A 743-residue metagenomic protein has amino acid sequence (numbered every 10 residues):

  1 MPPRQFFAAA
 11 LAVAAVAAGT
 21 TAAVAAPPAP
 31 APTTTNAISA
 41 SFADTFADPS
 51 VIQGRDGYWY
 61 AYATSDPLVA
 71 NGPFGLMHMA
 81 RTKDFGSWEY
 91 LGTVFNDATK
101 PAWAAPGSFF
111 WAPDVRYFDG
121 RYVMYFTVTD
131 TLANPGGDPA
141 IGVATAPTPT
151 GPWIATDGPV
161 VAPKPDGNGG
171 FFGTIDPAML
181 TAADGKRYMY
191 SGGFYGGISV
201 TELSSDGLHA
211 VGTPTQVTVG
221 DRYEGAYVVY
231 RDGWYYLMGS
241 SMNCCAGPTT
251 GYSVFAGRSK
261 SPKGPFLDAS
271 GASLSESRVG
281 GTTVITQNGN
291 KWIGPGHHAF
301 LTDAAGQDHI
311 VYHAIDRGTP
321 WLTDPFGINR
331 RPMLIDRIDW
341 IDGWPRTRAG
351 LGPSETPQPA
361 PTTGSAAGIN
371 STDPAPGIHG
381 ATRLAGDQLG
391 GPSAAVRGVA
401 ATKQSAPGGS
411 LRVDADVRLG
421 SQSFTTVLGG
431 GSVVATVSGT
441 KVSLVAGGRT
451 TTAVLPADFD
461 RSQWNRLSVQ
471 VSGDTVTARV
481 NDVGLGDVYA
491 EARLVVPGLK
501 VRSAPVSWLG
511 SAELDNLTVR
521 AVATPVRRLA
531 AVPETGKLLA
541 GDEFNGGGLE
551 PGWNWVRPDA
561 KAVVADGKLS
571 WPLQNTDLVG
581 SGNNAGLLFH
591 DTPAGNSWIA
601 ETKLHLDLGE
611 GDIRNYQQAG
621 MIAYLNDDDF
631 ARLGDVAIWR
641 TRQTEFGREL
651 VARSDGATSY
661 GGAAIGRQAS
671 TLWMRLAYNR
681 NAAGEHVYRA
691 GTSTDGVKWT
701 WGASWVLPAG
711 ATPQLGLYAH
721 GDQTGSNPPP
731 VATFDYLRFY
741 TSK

Functional and structural regions predicted by a protein language model:
M1-P28: Secretory targeting and sorting signals
A29-F110, R116-I175, L180-D221, Y230-Y236 (+12 more regions): Beta-rich carbohydrate-recognition and catalytic domains
P30, W344-K743: Extracellular glycan-recognition regions
V51, V115, M179, V228 (+7 more regions): A structural signal for short hydrophobic beta-strand segments in well-ordered beta-sheet cores
E224-A226: Repeated scaffold domains used in trafficking and secretory/extracellular systems, primarily beta-propellers
V229, T250-G251, K291-G294, L301-A305 (+5 more regions): A structural signal for short secondary-structure junctions
E276-F300: Active site of divalent-metal-dependent phosphoester/diester hydrolases
L301-A304, D308, Y312-G318, V471-G473 (+2 more regions): Short leucine-rich amphipathic alpha-helical surface patches
